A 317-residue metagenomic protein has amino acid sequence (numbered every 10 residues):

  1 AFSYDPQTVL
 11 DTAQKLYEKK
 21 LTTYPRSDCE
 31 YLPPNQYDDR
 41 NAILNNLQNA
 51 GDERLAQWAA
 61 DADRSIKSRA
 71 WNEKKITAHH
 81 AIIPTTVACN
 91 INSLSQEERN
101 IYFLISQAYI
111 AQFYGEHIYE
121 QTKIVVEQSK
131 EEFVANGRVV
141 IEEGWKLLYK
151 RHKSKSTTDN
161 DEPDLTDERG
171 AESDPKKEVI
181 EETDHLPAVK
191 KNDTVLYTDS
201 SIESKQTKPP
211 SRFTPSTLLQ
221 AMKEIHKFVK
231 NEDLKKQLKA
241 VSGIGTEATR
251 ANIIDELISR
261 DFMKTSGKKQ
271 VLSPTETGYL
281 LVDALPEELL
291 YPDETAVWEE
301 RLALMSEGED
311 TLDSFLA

Functional and structural regions predicted by a protein language model:
A1-A317: Core catalytic DNA strand-manipulation module of type IA topoisomerases
